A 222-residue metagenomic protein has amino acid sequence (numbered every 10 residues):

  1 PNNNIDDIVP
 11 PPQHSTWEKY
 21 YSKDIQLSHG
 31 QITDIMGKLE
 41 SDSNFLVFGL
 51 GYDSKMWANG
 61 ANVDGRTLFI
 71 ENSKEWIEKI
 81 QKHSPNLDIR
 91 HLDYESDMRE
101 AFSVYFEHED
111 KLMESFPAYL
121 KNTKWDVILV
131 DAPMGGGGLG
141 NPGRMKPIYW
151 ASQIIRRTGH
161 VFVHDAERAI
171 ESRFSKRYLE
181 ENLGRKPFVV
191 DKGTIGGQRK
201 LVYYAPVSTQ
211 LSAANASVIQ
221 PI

Functional and structural regions predicted by a protein language model:
P1-S22, S217-I222: Juxtamembrane luminal stem/stalk of type II transmembrane Golgi/ER carbohydrate-processing enzymes
P10-G30, D34-S43, A132-G140: Glycine-rich phosphate-binding "P-loop"
S28-E100: SAM cofactor-binding core of SAM-dependent methyltransferases, primarily the Rossmann-like beta-alpha-beta module
L46, V127-D131, F162: Structural motif
R99-H108, G136-R144: Short, flexible/disordered intra-domain loops and linkers
V104-Y119: A Trp-anchored, charged/polar loop motif used as the substrate-binding/catalytic surface of acyl/ester-handling
L120-V127: A short acidic, Gly/Pro-enriched loop at the edge of an enzyme's catalytic core that lines a small-molecule cofactor
P133-I222: C-terminal substrate-binding/active-site "lid" region of AdoMet-derived donor-dependent transferases
